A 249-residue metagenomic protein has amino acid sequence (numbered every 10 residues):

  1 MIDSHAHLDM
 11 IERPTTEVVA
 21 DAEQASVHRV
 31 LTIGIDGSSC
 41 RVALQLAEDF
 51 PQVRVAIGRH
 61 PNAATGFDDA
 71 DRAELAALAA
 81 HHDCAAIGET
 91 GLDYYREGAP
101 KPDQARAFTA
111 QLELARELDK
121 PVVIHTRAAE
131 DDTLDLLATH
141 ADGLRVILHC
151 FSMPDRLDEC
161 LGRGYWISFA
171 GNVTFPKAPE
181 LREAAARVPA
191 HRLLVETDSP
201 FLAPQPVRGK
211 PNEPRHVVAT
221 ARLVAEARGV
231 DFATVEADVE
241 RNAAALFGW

Functional and structural regions predicted by a protein language model:
M1-W249: Mid-domain alpha/beta scaffold segments of enzyme catalytic cores
